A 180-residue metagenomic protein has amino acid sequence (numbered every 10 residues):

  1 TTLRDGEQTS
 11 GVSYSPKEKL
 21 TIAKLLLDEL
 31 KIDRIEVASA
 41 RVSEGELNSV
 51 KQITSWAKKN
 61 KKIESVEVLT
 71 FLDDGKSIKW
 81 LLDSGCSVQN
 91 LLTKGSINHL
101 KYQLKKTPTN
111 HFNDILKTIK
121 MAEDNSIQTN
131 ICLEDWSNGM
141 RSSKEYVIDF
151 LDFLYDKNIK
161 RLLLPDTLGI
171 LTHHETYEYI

Functional and structural regions predicted by a protein language model:
R4-D5, T9-R34, Q52-K61, D74-I180: Alpha/beta enzyme core
I35-S39: A glycine-/small-polar-enriched, mobile loop at the entrance of the PLP active site in fold-type I
R41-G45, S142: Conserved glycine-rich "GG(E/T)P / GGGxP" loop and the immediately following alpha-helix in the radical SAM core
S43, S65-E67: Short linear motifs at secondary-structure transitions and domain/linker junctions
L69-D73: Metal-cofactor-binding active-site regions of metalloenzymes
